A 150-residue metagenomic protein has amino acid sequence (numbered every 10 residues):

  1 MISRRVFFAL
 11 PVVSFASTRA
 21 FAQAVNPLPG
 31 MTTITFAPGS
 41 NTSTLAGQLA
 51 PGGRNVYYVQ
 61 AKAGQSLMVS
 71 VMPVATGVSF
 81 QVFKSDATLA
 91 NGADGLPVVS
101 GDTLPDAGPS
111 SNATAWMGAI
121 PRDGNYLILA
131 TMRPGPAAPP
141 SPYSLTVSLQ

Functional and structural regions predicted by a protein language model:
R4-F8: N-terminal export leaders
P11-S14: Bacterial N-terminal signal peptides
A16-S17, G124: N-terminal regions of proteins, emphasizing targeting and processing segments when present
T18-A22: Sec/Tat signal peptide C-region and signal peptidase I cleavage site
Q23-I34, Y57, R122-Q150: C-terminal edge strands of extracellular/lumenal beta-sandwich accessory domains
V25-P51: Transition segment at domain starts
Q48-G101, A107-N112, G118-G124, L129-R133 (+1 more regions): Acidic, Ser/Thr/Pro-rich low-complexity intrinsically disordered segments
